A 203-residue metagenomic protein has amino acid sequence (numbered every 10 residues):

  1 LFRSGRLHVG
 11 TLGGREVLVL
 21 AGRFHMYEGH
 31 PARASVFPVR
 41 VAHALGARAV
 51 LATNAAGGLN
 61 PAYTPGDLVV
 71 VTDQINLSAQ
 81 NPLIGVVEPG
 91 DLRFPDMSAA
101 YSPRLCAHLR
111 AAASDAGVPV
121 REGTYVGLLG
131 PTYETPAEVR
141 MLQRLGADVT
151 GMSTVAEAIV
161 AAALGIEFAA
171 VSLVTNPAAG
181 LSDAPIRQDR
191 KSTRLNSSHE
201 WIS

Functional and structural regions predicted by a protein language model:
L1, D189-K191, L195-S203: Single conserved hydrophobic/aromatic residue that forms the stacking wall/gate of nucleotide- or nucleobase-binding
F2-M97: Metabolite-binding pocket within alpha/beta catalytic cores that recognizes anionic/polar moieties
V19-A21, V50-N54, V70, V120-V126 (+2 more regions): General beta-strand structural signal in soluble alpha/beta enzymes
H43-G46, Q143, A162: Non-catalytic positions within long, well-ordered alpha-helices that form the structural scaffold/packing of enzyme
V86-S98, R144-A147, S182-S192: Glycine-rich tight-turn/loop motif centered on a GG-T
G90-S102, A107, A113, G127-L129 (+2 more regions): Polyanion-binding loop/helix "lid" in catalytic or ligand-binding cores
A111-D148: Active-site/ligand-binding-proximal alpha/beta "capping" segment
M152-Q188: Zn-dependent metallopeptidase/amidohydrolase metal-coordination segment
